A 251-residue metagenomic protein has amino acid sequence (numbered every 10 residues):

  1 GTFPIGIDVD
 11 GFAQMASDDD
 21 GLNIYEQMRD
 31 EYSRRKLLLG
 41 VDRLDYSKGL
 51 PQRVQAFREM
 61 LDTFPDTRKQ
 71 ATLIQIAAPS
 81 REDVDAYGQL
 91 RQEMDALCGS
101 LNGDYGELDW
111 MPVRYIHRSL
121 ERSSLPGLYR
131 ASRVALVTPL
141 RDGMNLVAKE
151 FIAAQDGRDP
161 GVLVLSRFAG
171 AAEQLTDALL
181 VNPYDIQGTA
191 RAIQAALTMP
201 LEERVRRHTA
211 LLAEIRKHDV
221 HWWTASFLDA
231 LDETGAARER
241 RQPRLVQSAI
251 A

Functional and structural regions predicted by a protein language model:
G1-A251: Catalytic cores of carbohydrate-active enzymes across secretory and cytosolic contexts
